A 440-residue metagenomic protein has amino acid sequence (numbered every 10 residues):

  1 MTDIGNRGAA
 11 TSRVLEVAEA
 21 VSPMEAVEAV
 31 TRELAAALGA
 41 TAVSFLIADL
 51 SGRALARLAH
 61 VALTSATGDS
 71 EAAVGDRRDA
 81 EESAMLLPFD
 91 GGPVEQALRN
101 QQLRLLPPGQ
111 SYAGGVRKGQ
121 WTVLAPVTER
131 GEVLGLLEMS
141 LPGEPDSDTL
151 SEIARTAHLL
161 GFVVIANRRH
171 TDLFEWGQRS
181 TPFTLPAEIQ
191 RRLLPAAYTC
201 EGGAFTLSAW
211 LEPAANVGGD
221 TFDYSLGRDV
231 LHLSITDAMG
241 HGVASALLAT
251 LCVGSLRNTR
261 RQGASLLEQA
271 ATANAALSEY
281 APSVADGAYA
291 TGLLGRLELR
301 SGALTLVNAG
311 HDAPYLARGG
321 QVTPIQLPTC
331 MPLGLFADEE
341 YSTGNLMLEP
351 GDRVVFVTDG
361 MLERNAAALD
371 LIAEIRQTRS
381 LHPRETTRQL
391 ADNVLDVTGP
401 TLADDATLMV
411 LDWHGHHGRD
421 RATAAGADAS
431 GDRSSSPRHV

Functional and structural regions predicted by a protein language model:
M1-M24, A166: Signal-transmission linkers at sensory-effector interfaces
S12-E16, G242-Q262, T329, L348 (+3 more regions): Active-site-proximal, acidic helix/loop segment immediately C-terminal to a metal-coordinating Asp/Glu
L38-A40, P182, P186-P195, A246-M331 (+2 more regions): Catalytic core of PPM/PP2C metal-dependent serine/threonine phosphatase domains
A56, S65-G115: Regulatory sensory and allosteric helical modules in signal-transduction proteins and certain transcription factors
P107, K118-E129: A short, aliphatic-rich beta-strand micro-motif
P145-I165, L251-G254, P350: Amphipathic alpha-helical "output/dimerization" segments
T156-V217, A313: Regulatory cytosolic signal-relay segments
A204-G218, A270, N274-A281, G310-N345 (+2 more regions): PP2C/PPM family metal-dependent serine/threonine protein phosphatase catalytic domain, recognizing the conserved
